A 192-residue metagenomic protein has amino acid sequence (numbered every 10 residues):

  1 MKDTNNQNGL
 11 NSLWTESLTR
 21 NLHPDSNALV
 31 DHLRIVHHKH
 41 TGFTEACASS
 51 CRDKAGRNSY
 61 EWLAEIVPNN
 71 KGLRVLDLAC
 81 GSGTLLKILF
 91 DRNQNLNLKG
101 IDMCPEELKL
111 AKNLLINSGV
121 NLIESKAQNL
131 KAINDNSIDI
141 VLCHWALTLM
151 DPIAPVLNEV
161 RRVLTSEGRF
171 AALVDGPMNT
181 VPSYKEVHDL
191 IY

Functional and structural regions predicted by a protein language model:
K2-N69, T84-I88, E107: Conserved class I S-adenosyl-L-methionine
A64, K87-F90, L157-R161, H188: A structural alpha-helix within SAM-dependent methyltransferase catalytic domains
G72: Phosphate-coordination loops involved in phosphoryl transfer and adenosine-cofactor binding
L76-L78, S82-N129: Class I SAM-dependent methyltransferase SAM/SAH-binding core
K131-V141: A short acidic, Gly/Pro-enriched loop at the edge of an enzyme's catalytic core that lines a small-molecule cofactor
I140-I153: A short SAM/SAH-binding and catalytic strip from SAM-dependent methyltransferases
A154-R169: A short glycine-rich, Lys/Arg-flanked "PGG" loop and its adjoining helix->strand segment in the class I
A171-Y192: Conserved class I S-adenosyl-L-methionine
